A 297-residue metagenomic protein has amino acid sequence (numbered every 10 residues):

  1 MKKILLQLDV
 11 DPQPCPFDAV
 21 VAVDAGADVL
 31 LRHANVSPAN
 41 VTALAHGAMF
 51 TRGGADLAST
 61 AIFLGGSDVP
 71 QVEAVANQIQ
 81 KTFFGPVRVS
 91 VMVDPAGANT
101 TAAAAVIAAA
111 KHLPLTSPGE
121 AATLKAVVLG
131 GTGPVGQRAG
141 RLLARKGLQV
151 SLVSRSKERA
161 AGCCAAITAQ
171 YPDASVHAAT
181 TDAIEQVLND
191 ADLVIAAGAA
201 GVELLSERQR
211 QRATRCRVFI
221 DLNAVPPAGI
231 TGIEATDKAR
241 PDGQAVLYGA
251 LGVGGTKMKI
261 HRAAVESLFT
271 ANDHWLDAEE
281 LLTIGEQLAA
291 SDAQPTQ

Functional and structural regions predicted by a protein language model:
M1-V87, E280-Q297: N-terminal ligand-binding/catalytic initiation module
N35-A39, S67-A74, T100, A104 (+4 more regions): Conserved active-site and cofactor/substrate-binding residues in soluble primary-metabolism enzymes
Q78, P86, N99-A103, L115 (+4 more regions): Conserved mixed alpha/beta catalytic, RNA-binding, or beta-rich assembly cores of soluble enzyme, regulatory
F84-M92, A122, D242-Q244: Glycine/charged-rich beta-loop-alpha catalytic/anionic-binding loops adjacent to active sites
M92-K111: A glycine-rich, Thr/Ser-enriched phosphate-binding loop motif common to dinucleotide/cofactor-binding enzymes
K111-L193: Glycine-rich phosphate/diphosphate-binding loop of Rossmann-like nucleotide-binding domains
D173-Y248: Rossmann-like adenosine-cofactor binding region
V225-Q297: Adenosine-phosphate binding glycine-rich loop
